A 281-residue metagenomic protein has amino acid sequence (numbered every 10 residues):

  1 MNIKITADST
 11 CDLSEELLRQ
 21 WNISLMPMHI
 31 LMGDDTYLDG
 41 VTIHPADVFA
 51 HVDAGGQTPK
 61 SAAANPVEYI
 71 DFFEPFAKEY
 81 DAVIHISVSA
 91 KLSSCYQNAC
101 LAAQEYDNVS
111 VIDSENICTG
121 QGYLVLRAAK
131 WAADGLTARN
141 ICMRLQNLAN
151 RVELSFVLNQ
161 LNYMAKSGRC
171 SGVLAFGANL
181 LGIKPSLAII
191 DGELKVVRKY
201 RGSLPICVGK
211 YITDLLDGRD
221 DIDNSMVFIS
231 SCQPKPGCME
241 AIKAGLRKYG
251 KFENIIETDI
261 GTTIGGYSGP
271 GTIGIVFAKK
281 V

Functional and structural regions predicted by a protein language model:
M1, P59-K60, I86, L161 (+1 more regions): Short, contiguous strand/loop micro-motifs
K4, T10-S24, H29, D35 (+2 more regions): Mixed-charge interfacial surface used for oligomerization/domain docking and macromolecular partner engagement
T36-E105: Class I S-adenosyl-L-methionine
A63, D113-E115: Short beta->alpha junction loops
